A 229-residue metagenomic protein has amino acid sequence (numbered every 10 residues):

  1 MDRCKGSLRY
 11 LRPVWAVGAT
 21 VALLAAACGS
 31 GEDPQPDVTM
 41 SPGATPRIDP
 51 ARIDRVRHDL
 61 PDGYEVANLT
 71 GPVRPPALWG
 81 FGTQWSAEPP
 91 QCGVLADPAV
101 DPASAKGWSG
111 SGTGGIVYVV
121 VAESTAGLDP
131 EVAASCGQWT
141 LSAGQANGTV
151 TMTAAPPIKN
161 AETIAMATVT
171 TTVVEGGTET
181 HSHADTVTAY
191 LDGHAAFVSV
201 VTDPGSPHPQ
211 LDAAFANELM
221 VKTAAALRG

Functional and structural regions predicted by a protein language model:
D2-V17: Bacterial N-terminal signal peptides that target proteins for export
L24-A27: C-terminal motif of bacterial Sec signal peptides marking the signal peptidase cleavage site
G29-E32: Bacterial signal peptide processing site
D37-D59: Post-signal peptide N-terminal segment of mature Sec-exported envelope proteins
P46, I116-S124, G205-Q210: Second-shell loop/turn segments in exported
R57, Y64-T188, L219: A small/polar (G/S/T-enriched), proline-flanked helix-loop surface module common in exported/cell-envelope proteins
V117-V120, G193-D203: Short, well-ordered beta-strand elements
T202-G229: Surface-exposed amphipathic alpha-helical segments
